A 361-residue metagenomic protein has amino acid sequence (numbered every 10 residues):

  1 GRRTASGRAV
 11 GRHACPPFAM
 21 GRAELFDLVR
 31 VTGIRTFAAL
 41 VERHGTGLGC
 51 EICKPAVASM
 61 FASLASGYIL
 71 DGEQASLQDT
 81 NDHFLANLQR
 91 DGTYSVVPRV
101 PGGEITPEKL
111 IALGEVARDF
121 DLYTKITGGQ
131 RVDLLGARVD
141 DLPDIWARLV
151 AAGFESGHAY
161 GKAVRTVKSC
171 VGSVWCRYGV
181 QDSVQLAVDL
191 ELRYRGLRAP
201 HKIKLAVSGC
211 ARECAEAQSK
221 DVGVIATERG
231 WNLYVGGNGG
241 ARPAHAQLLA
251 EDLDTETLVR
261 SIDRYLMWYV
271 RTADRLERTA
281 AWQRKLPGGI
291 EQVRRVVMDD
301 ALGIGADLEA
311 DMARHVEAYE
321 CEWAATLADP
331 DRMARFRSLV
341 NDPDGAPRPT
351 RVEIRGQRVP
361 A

Functional and structural regions predicted by a protein language model:
G1, T166-C170, K204-R212, T279-E291 (+1 more regions): A glycine-rich phosphate-binding loop feature that marks nucleotide/adenosyl-phosphate handling sites
G1-D91, L308-A361: Intrinsic disorder at enzyme termini
R3, P16, Y94-N232, L248 (+2 more regions): Small-residue-enriched alpha-helical segments and adjacent helix-cap loops that form tight helix-helix packing
A5, I34, G45, A62 (+8 more regions): Generic secondary-structure signature for well-ordered alpha-helical cores
S6-G11, V96, A244-E251: Short beta-alpha connecting loops at secondary-structure transitions that line or flank enzyme active sites
F37-A39, P55, I69-E73, L122-G128 (+4 more regions): Flexible, glycine/charged-enriched surface loops at secondary-structure junctions
G67, D140-P143, A241: Short, charged/polar, Gly/Pro-enriched secondary-structure boundary elements
G209, E213, Q218-A280: Mobile "lid/hinge" segments at catalytic clefts and subdomain interfaces of large enzymes
